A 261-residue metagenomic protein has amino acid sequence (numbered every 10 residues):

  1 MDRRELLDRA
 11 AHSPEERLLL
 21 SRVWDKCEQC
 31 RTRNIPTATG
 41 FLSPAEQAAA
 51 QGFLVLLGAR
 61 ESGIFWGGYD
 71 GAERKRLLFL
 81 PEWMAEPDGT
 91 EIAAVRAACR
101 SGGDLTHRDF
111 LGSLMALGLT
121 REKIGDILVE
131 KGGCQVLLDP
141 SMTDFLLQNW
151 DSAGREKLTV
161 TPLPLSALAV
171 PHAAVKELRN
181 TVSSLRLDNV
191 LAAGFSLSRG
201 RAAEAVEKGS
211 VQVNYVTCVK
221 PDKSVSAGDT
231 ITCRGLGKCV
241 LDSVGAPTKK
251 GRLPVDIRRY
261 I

Functional and structural regions predicted by a protein language model:
M1-N189, G194, T217, C233 (+1 more regions): Ferredoxin-like alpha/beta domains used as RNA- or RNAP-binding modules
S184-G235: Basic (Lys/Arg-enriched) interaction patch that binds polyanionic ligands
